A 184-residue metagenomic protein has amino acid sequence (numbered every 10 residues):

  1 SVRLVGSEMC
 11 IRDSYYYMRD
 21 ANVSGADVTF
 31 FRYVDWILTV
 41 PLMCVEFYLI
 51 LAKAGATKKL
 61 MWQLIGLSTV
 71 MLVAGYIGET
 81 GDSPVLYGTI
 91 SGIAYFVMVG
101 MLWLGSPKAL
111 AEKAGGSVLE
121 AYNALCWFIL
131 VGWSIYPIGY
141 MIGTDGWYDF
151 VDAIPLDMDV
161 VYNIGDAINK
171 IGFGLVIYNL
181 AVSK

Functional and structural regions predicted by a protein language model:
S1-G6, C10-I11: Single conserved hydrophobic/aromatic residue that forms the stacking wall/gate of nucleotide- or nucleobase-binding
R12-Y33, V73-D82: Helix-loop junctions on the outward
R19-F30, V45-K58, D152-P155: Short juxtamembrane and helix-loop transition motifs at transmembrane-helix boundaries in membrane proteins
V28-P41, Q63-L67, L86-I93, A121 (+3 more regions): Physicochemical signature of membrane-embedded alpha-helices that form the seven-helix bundle of GPCRs, emphasizing
Y33-Y76, T80: Internal transmembrane alpha-helix with an interfacial aromatic "cap," most often the third helix
E46, A74, Y95-S117, A124 (+2 more regions): Alpha-helical transmembrane segments in multipass membrane proteins, preferentially the mid-helix core
L51-L60, K108-E120: Membrane-interface helix-boundary motifs at transmembrane edges
I138-G165: Extracellular/periplasmic helix-loop-helix junctions in multi-pass membrane proteins
